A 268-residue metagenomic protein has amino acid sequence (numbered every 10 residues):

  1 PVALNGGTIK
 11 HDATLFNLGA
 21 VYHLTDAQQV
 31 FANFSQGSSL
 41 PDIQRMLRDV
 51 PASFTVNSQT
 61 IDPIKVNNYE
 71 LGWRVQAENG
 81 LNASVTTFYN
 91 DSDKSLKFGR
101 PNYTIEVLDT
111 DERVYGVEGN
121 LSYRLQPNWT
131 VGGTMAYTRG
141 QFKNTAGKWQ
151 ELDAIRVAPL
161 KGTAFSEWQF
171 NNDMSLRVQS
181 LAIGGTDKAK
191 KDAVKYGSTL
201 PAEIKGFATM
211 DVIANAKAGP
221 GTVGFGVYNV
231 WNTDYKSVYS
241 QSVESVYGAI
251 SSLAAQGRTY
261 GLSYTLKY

Functional and structural regions predicted by a protein language model:
P1-G7, F54-T60, N68, N102-L108 (+4 more regions): Extracellular loop and loop/strand-boundary signature of outer-membrane beta-barrel proteins
P1-Q28: Signature of Gram-negative outer-membrane beta-barrel scaffolds
P1-V2, I43-V50, S95-Y103, T138 (+3 more regions): Outer-membrane beta-barrel translocator domains and adjoining extracellular loop/strand segments of Gram-negative
A13-N17, V66-G72, G80, E112-N120 (+3 more regions): Transmembrane beta-barrel architecture of outer-membrane proteins
L18-Y22, L71-V75, G119-Y123, G133 (+4 more regions): Residues on the lipid-exposed face of transmembrane beta-strands in outer-membrane beta-barrel proteins
H23, Q29-S35, S39-P41, T60-R124 (+4 more regions): Membrane-embedded beta-barrel scaffold of Gram-negative outer-membrane proteins
S38, A182-K191, N215-Y268: C-terminal beta-signal and adjacent terminal beta-strands/loops of Gram-negative outer-membrane beta-barrel proteins
N82-S92, L108-A193, W231-D234, S263-K267: Gram-negative outer-membrane beta-barrel transporters
